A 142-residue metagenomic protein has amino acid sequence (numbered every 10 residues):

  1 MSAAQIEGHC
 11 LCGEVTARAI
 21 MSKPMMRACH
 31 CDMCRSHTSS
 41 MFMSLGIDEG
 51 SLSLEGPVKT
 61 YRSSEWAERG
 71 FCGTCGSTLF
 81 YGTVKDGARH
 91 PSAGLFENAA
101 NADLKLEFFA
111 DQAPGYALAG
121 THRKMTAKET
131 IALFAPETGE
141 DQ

Functional and structural regions predicted by a protein language model:
M1-Q142: A short Gly-Trp-Pro
